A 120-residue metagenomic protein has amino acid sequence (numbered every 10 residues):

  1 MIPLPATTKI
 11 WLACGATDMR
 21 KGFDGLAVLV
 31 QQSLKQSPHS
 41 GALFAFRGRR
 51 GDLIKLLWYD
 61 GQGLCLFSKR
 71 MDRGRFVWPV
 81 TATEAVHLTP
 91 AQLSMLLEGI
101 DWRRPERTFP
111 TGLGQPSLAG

Functional and structural regions predicted by a protein language model:
M1-G120: Polybasic/polar functional segments that serve as interface/processing modules
